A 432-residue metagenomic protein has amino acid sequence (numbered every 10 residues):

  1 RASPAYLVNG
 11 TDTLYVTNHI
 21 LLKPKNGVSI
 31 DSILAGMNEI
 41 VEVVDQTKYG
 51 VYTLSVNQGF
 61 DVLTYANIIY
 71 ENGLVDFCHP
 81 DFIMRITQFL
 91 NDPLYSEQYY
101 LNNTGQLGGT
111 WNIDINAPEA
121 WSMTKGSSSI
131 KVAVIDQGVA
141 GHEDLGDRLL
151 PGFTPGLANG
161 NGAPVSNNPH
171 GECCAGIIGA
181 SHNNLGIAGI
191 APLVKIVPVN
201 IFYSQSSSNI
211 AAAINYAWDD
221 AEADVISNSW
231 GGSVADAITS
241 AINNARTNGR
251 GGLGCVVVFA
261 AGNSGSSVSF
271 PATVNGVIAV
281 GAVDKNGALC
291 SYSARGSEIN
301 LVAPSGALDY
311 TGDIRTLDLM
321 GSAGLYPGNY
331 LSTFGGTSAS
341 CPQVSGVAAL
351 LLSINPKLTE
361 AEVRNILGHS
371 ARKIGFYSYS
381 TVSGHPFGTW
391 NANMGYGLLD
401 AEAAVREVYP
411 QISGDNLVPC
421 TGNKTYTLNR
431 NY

Functional and structural regions predicted by a protein language model:
D12-L21, A35, V43-V56, F60 (+5 more regions): Protease zymogen maturation seam
H19-K23, V43-D45, T53, F77-P80 (+15 more regions): Structural recognition of the beta-strand scaffold that forms the well-ordered cores of secreted hydrolase catalytic
G27-V28, M84-R85, Q137-G141, L145 (+7 more regions): Acidic glycine-/aspartate-rich tracts in secreted/extracellular proteins
D31-A35, L63-I68, G73, E172-G176 (+9 more regions): Solvent-exposed, polar/charged alpha-helical surfaces in well-ordered, non-transmembrane soluble domains, broadly
D92-V197, S204, N209-V225, N244 (+4 more regions): Active-site core segment of subtilase-fold serine proteases
D136, S269-S353, K357, L398-L399: Extracellular S/T/G-rich loop segment that most often corresponds to the catalytic His/Ser-adjacent loop
W218, A223-W230, A235-A241, L253-C255 (+4 more regions): C-terminal subdomain of the subtilisin-like protease fold in secreted/lumenal serine endopeptidases
P410-Y432: Proline- and Ser/Thr-rich low-complexity, intrinsically disordered segments
